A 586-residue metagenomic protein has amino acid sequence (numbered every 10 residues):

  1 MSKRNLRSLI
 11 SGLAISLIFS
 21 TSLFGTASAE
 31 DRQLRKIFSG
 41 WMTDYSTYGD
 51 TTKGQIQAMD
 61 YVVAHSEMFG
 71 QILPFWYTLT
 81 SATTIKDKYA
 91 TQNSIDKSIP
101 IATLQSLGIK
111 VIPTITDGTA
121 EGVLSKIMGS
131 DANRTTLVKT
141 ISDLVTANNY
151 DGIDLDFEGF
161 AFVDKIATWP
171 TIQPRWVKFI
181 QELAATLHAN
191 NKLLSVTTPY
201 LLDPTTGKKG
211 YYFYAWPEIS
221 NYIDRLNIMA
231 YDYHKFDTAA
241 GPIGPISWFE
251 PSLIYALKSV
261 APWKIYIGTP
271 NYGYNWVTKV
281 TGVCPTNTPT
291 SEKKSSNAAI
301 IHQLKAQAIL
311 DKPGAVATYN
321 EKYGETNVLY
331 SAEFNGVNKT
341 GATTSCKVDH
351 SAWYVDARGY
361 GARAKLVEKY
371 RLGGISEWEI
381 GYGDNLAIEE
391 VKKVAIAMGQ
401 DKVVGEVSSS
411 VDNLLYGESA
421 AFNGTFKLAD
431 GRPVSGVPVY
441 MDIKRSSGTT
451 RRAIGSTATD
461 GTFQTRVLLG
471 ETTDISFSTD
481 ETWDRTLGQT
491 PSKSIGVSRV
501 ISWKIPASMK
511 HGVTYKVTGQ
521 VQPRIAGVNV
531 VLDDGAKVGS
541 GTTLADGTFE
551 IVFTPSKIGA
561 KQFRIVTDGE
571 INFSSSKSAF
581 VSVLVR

Functional and structural regions predicted by a protein language model:
E30-I141: Glycan-recognition patch characteristic of GH18 chitinases/ENGases and related GlcNAc/peptidoglycan-binding proteins
I72, L155, L226, I267 (+2 more regions): Conserved, mostly hydrophobic/aromatic
T84-I95, A161-I309: Substrate-binding surface in catalytic domains of secreted glycosidases
N271-R363, A395-M398: Glycan-binding loop/region signatures in secreted carbohydrate-active enzymes
P289-T290, V394-D430, S494-K516, Q522: Beta-strand-rich domain onsets/edges
T450-D460, V538-D546: Short, acidic Ser/Thr/Gly-rich low-complexity loop/linker segments typical of extracellular and cell-surface proteins
G461-T465, G547-I551: Short strand-edge motifs at loop-to-beta-strand transitions and within beta-strands of extracellular beta-rich domains
L469-P491, K561-A579: Enriched for extracellular/lumenal, surface-exposed ectodomains of secreted and cell-surface proteins
